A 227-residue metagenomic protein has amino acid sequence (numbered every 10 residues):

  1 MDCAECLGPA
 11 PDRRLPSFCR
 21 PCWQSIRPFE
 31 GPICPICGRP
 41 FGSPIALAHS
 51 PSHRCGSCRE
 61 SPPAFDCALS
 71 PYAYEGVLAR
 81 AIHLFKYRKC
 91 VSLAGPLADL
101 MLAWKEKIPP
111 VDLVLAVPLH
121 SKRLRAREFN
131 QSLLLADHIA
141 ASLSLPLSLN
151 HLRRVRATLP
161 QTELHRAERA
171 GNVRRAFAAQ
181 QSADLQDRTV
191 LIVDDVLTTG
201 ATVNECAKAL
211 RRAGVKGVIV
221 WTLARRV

Functional and structural regions predicted by a protein language model:
M1-D194, T198-V227: Glycine-rich phosphate/pyrophosphate-handling loop used in enzymes and phosphotransfer proteins
